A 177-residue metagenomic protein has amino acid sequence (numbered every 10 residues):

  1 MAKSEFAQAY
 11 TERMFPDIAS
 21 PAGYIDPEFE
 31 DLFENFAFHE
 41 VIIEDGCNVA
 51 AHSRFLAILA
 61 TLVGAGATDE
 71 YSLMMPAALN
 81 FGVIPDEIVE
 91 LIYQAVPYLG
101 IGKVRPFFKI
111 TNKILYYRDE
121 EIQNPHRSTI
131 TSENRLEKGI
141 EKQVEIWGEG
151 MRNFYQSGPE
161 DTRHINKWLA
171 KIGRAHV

Functional and structural regions predicted by a protein language model:
M1-A51, V104-H176: Acidic, glycine/proline-rich low-complexity segments that act as flexible tails and inter-domain linkers
A50-H52, G82-E87: Helix N-cap / loop-to-helix initiation motif
S53-L62, Y71, M75, I88-I92: Short, structured motif recognition centered on aromatic/hydrophobic residues
T61-A67, G100: Short alpha-helix boundary/capping elements
A65-L73, R105, K113: Short helix-capping/linker segments at secondary-structure and domain boundaries
E70, Q94-G102: Substrate/cofactor-recognition hotspot
I84, I101-V104: Alpha-helix boundary/capping and short turn/kink residues
